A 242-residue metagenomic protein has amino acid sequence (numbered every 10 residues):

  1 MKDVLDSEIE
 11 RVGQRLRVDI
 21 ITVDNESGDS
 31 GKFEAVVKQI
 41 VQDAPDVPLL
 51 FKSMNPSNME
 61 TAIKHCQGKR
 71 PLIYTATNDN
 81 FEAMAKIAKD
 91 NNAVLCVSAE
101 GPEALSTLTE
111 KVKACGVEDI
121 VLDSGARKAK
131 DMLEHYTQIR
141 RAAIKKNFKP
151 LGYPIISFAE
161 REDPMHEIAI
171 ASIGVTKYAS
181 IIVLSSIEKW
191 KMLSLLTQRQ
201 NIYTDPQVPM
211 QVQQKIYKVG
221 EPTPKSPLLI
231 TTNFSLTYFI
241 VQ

Functional and structural regions predicted by a protein language model:
M1-Q242: Conserved mixed alpha/beta catalytic, RNA-binding, or beta-rich assembly cores of soluble enzyme, regulatory
